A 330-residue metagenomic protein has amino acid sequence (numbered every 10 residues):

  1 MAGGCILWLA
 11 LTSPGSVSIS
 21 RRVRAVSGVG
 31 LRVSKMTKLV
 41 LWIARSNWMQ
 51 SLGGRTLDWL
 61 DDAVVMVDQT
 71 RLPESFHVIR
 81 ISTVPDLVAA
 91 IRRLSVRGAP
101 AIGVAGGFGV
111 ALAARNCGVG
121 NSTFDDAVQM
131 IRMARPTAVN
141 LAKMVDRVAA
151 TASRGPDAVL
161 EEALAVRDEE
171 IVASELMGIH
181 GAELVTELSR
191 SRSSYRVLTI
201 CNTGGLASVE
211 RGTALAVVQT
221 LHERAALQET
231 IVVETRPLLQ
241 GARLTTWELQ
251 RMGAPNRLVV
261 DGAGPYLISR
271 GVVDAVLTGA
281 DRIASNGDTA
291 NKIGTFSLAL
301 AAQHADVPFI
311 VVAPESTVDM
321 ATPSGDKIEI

Functional and structural regions predicted by a protein language model:
G3-G4, S13-S20, S27-G30, S34: Intrinsically disordered, low-complexity segments enriched in small polar residues
W48, R55-R154: Long amphipathic alpha-helical segments
V67, A105, G109, M144 (+4 more regions): Short beta-strand segments
R80, V84-L87, A99, G103 (+15 more regions): Generic structural signal for well-ordered, non-membrane alpha-helical segments in soluble metabolic enzymes
N140-R196, A226-Q228, V232-V276: Ligand-binding beta-strand-loop-alpha-helix segment within the catalytic cores of soluble metabolic enzymes
G212-E223, A299: Histidine-anchored nucleotide/phosphate-binding helix
L227, V233-I330: Conserved phosphate- and dinucleotide-binding cores of soluble alpha/beta proteins, encompassing both enzyme active
